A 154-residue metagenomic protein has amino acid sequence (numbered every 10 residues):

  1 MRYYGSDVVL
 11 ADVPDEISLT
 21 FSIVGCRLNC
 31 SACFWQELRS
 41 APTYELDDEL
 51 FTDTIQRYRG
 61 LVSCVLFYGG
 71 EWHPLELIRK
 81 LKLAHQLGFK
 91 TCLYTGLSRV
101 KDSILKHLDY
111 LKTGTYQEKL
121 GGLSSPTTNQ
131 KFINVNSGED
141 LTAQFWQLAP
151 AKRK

Functional and structural regions predicted by a protein language model:
M1-S22, W35-S40, K154: N-terminal [4Fe-4S]-dependent radical SAM core
S18, S63, D109: Conserved acidic residues
L19, V65, T91-L93: Hydrophobic faces of well-ordered beta-strands that scaffold small-molecule active sites in alpha/beta enzyme cores
S22-N29: Short pre-active-site segment immediately N-terminal to redox-active cysteine/selenocysteine motifs in thiol-based
L38, G70, T115-Y116: Flexible loop residues that form catalytic and substrate-binding hotspots at small-molecule/glycan-binding clefts
S40-D53, W72-K106, Y110: Canonical radical SAM enzyme core domain
D53-H73: Short Fe-S-cluster ligation motifs
D102-K154: Classical nucleotidyltransferase
